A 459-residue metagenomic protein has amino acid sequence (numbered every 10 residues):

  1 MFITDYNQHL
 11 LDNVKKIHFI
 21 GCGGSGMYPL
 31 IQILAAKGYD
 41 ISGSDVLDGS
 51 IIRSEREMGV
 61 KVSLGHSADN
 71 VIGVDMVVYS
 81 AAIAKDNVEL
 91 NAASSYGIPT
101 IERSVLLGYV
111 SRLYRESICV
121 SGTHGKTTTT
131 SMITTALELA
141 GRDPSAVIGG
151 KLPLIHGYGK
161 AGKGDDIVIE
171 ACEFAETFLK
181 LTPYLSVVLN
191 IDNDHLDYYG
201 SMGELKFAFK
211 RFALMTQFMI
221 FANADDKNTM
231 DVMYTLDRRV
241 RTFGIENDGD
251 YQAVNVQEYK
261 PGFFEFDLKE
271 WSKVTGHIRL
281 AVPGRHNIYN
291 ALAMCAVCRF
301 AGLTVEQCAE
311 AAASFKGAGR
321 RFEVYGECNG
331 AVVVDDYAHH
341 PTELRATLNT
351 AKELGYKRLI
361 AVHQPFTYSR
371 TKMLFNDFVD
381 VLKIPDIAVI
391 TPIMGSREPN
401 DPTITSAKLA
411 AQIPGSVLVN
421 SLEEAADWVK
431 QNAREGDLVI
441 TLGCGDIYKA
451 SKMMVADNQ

Functional and structural regions predicted by a protein language model:
M1-N13, S67, L107-Y109, E323-V324 (+1 more regions): A short, basic/flexible loop-to-alpha-helix module at the beginning of a structural domain
F2-I3, L10-H18, G26, I33-K37 (+4 more regions): Nucleotide phosphate-binding/pyrophosphate-handling subdomain across enzymes that bind or process nucleotide phosphates
Q8-L10, I33-Y39, R53-R56, N70 (+6 more regions): Phosphate-binding loop of NTP-binding sites
I17-C22, L442: Conserved N-terminal Rossmann-fold NAD(P)-binding element of oxidoreductases
Y39-V46, M219-A224, I360-Q364, P385-G395: Short internal beta-strands
S44-D45, S63-H66, I101-G108, V147 (+4 more regions): Beta-strand->loop->alpha-helix junctions that form or flank phosphate-binding loops in nucleotide-handling enzymes
R56-I72: Glycine-rich, highly charged phosphate/nucleotide-binding loops
V379-E435: C-terminal helical cap/extension that packs against the catalytic core of soluble nucleotide-cofactor enzymes
